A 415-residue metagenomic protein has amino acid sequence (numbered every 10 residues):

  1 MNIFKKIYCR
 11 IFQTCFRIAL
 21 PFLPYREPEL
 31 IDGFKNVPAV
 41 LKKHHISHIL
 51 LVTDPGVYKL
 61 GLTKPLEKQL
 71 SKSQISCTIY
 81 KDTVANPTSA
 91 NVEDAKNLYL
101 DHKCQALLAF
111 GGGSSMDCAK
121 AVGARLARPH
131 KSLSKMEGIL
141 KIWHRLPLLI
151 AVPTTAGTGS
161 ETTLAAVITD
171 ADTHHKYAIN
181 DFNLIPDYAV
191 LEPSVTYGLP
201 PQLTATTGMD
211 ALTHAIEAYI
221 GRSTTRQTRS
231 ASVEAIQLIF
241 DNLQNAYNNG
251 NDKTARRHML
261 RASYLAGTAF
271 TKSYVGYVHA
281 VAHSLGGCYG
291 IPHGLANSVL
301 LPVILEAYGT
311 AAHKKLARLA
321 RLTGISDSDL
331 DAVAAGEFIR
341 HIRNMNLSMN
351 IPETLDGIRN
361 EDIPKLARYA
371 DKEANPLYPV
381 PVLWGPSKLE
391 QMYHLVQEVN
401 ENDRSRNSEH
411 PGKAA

Functional and structural regions predicted by a protein language model:
M1-I79, D403-R404, E409-A414: An N-terminal, well-structured beta->alpha segment
N2-I7, L316, S326-A415: C-terminal charged capping/lid subdomain of soluble metabolic enzymes
H48-D54, T78-K81, L107-F110, I150 (+1 more regions): Short glycine-rich or small-residue beta-strand-to-loop segments that form or flank ligand, phosphate, metal/Fe-S
Y58-H130, N245-R256: N-terminal small/polar loop signature for handling phosphorylated ligands or for N-terminal nucleophile
A90-N97, D101-S194: Glycine/threonine-rich beta-strand-loop-alpha-helix active-site module that forms ligand/phosphate-binding
A165-S273: Carboxylate- and glycine-rich phosphate/diphosphate-binding segment that chelates Mg2+/Mn2+
S273-E337, R343: C-terminal catalytic subdomain
